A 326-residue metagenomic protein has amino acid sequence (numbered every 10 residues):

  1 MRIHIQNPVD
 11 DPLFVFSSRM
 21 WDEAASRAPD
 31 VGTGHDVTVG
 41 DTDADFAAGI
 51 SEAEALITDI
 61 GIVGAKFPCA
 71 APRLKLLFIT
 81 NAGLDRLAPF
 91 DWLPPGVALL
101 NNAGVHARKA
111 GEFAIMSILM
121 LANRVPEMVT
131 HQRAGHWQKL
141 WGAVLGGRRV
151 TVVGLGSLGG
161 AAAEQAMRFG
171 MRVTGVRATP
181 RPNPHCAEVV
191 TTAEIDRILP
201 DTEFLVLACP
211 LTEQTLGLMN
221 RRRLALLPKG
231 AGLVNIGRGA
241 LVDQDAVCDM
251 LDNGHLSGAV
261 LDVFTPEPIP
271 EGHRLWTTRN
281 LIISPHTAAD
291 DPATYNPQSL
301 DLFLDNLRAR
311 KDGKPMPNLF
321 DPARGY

Functional and structural regions predicted by a protein language model:
M1-A55: N-terminal glycine-/charge-rich "phosphate-binding" loop or analogous flexible N-terminal tail
E52-V129: Phosphate/diphosphate ligand-binding glycine-rich loop within oxidoreductases
K66-R73, F90-P94, L224-G230, M250-G254 (+1 more regions): Short, conserved loop/helix-junction motifs that constitute active-site signature segments in enzyme catalytic cores
L100-E112, P266-Y326: C-terminal helix-to-coil terminal segments
F113-W141, T294-Q298, L302, A309: A charged, well-structured terminal subsegment
M128-A161: Glycine-rich NAD(P)-binding loop of Rossmann-like domains
R168-H185: NAD(P)-binding Rossmann-fold cofactor-contacting core
P180-R274: Rossmann-like adenosine-cofactor binding region
